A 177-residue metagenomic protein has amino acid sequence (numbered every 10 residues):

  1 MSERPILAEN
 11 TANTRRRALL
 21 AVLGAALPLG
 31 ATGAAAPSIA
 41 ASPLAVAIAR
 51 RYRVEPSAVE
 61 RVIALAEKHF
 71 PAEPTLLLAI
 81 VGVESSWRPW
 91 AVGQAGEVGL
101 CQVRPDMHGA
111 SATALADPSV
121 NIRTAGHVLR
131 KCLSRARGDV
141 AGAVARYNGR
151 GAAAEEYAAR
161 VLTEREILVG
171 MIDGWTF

Functional and structural regions predicted by a protein language model:
M1-A8, A154-A158: Short amphipathic alpha-helical segments with coiled-coil-like heptad repeat character
E3-A26: N-terminal secretory signal peptides and thylakoid transit peptides that target proteins across membranes
A26-A40: Bacterial Sec-dependent signal peptides at the C-terminal "C-region" and cleavage site
P37-F177: Catalytic glycan-binding domains that act on GlcNAc-containing polysaccharides
